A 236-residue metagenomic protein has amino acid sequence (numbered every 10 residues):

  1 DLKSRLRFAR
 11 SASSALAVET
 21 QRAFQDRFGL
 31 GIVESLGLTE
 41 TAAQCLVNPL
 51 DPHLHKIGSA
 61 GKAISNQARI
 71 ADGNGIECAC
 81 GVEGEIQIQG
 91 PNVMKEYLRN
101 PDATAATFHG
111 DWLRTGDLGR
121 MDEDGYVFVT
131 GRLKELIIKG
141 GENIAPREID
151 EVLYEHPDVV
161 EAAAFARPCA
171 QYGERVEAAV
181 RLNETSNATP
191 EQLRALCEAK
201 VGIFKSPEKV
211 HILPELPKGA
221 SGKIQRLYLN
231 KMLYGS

Functional and structural regions predicted by a protein language model:
D1-V82, P91, A105-F108, E184: Conserved adenylate-forming
F8-S11, A164, K209-I212: Hydrophobic/anchoring residues in structured secondary elements
I32, A68, A162-A164, V210: Generic structural signal for residues in well-ordered beta-strands
I64-N66, G84, E174-V176, E208 (+1 more regions): Change "...and in nucleic-acid phosphodiester-cleaving endonucleases..." to "...and in nucleic-acid processing enzymes
S65-Q67, G110, T115-G116, V160 (+1 more regions): Short loop/turn microsegments at loop-to-beta-strand junctions
A71-D72, C80, T115, M121 (+1 more regions): Hydrophobic alpha-helical segments, especially N-terminal targeting/anchoring helices
E77, G90, K95-E96, A103-A106 (+3 more regions): AMP-binding/adenylate-forming catalytic core of the ANL superfamily
L233-S236: A short, polar/charged loop-to-alpha-helix boundary motif
